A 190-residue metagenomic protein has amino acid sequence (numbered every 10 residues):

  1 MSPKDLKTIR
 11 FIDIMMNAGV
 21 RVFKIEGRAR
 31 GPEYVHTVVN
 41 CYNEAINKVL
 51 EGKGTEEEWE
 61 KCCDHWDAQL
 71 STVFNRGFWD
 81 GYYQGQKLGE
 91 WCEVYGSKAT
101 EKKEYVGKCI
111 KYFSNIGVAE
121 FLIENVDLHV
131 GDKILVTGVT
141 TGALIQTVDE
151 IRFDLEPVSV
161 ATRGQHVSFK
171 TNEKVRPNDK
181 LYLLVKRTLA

Functional and structural regions predicted by a protein language model:
M1-A190: Surface-exposed amphipathic alpha-helical tracts and adjacent flexible/coil segments at the periphery of soluble enzymes
